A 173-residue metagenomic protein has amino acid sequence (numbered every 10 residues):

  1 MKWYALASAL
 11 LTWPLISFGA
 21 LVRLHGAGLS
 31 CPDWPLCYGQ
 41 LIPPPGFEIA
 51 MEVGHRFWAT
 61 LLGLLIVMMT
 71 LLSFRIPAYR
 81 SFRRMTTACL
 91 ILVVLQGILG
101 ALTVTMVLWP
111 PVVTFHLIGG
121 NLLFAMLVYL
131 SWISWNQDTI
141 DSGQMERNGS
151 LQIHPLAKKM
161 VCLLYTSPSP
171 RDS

Functional and structural regions predicted by a protein language model:
Y4-L24: N-terminal signal-anchor transmembrane alpha helix
A5, R80-C89: Membrane-interfacial loop-to-transmembrane alpha-helix junctions, especially the N-terminal start
L24-M51: Extracytosolic (periplasmic/ER-lumenal) interhelical loops and adjacent juxtamembrane/interface segments of multi-pass
G26-L29, G97-L117: Interfacial helix-loop-helix junctions of multi-pass membrane proteins
I49-L64, V112-L123: Membrane-interface loop-to-helix entry segments
R75-R83, S150-P155: Membrane-interface helix-boundary motifs at transmembrane edges
Q137-A157: Membrane-interfacial, low-structure loops and terminal tails that flank and connect transmembrane helices in multi-pass
Y165-D172: Conserved small/polar residues in nucleotide/adenosyl-binding loops
